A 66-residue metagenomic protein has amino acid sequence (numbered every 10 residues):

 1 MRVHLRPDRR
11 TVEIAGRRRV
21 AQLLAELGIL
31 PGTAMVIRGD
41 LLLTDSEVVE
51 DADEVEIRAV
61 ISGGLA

Functional and structural regions predicted by a protein language model:
M1-A66: Ubiquitin-like/PB1-type beta-grasp interaction modules and other compact soluble beta-rich domains
